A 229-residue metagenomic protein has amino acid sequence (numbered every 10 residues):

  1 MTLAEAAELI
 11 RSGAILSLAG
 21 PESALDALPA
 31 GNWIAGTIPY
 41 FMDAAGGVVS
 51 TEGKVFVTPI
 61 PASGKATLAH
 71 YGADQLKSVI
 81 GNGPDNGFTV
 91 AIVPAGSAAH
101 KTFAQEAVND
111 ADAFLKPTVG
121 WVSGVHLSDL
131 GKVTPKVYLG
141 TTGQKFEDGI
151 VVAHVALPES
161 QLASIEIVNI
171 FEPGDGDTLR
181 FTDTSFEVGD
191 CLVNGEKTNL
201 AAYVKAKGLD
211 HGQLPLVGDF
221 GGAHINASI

Functional and structural regions predicted by a protein language model:
M1-S23, P29-N32, I38-F41, G47-F88 (+2 more regions): Small-residue-enriched flexible segments
